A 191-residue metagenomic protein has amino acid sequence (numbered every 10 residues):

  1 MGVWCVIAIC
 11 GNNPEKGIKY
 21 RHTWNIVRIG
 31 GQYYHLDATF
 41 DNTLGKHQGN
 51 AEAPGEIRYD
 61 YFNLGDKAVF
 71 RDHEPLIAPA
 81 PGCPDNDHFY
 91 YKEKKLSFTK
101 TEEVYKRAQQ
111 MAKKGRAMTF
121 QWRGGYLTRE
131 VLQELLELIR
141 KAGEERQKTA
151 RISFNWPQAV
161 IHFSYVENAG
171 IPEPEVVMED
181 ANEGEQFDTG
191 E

Functional and structural regions predicted by a protein language model:
M1-L64: Hydrophobic/aromatic-rich core segments of domains that either
D60-E191: N-terminal accessory/pre-domain segments preceding catalytic cores
